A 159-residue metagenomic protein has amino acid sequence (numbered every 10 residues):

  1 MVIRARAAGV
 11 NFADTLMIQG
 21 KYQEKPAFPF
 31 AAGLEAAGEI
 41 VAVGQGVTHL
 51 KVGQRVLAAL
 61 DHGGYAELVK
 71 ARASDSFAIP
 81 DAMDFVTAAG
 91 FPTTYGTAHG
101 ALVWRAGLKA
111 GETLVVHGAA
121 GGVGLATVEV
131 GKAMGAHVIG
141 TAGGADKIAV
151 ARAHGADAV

Functional and structural regions predicted by a protein language model:
M1-V10, K21-G63: Glycine-rich beta-strand-centered segment in the early N-terminal region that forms part of a ligand/cofactor-binding
A13-Q19: Cytochrome P450 core scaffold surrounding the K-helix E-X-X-R motif and the conserved "meander" helix-loop region
L16, A27-P29, R55-G118: NAD(P)H dinucleotide-binding glycine-rich loop of Rossmann-like/cofactor-binding domains, especially the beta1-alpha1
G38-I40, G53, I79, A98 (+2 more regions): Residue-level signal for nonpolar/aromatic packing positions in well-ordered secondary structure
Q45, D81, G143: Short, conserved catalytic or interaction motifs in soluble domains
L50, V69-A71, I148-H154: Short loop/helix-cap segments at secondary-structure boundaries that form the rim of catalytic
A89-V159: Mid-domain Rossmann-like dinucleotide-binding core that forms the NAD(H)/NADP(H) cofactor-binding site
